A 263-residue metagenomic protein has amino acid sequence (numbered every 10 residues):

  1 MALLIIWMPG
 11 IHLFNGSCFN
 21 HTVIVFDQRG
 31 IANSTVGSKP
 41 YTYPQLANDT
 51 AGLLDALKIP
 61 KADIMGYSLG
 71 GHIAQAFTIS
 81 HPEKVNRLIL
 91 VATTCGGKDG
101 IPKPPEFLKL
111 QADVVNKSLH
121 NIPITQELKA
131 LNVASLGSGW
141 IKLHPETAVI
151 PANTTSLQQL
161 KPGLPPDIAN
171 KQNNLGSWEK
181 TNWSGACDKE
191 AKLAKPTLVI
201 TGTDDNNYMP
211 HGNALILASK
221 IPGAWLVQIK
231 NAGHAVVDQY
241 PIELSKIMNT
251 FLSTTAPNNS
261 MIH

Functional and structural regions predicted by a protein language model:
M1-K39: Conserved HGGG/HGGXW glycine-rich cap/lid loop of the alpha/beta-hydrolase fold
I24-M65, L69, S80, K246: Active-site loop/oxyanion-hole signature of alpha/beta-hydrolase fold enzymes
I73-F77: Hydrolases whose catalytic domains are alpha/beta-hydrolase-1, hotdog thioesterase, or metallo-beta-lactamase-like
I79, N86-P123: Flexible "cap/lid" loop of the alpha/beta hydrolase fold
I124-N173, S177-S184, D188-K189: Conserved alpha/beta-hydrolase catalytic His-Asp/Glu region
L193, V199-G202: Short beta-strand/loop motif that positions the catalytic acidic residue of the alpha/beta-hydrolase fold
N206-N213: Conserved alpha/beta-hydrolase "acid-adjacent" motif
I221-H263: Catalytic active-site module of serine/aspartate enzymes centered on a nucleophile-bearing elbow/loop
